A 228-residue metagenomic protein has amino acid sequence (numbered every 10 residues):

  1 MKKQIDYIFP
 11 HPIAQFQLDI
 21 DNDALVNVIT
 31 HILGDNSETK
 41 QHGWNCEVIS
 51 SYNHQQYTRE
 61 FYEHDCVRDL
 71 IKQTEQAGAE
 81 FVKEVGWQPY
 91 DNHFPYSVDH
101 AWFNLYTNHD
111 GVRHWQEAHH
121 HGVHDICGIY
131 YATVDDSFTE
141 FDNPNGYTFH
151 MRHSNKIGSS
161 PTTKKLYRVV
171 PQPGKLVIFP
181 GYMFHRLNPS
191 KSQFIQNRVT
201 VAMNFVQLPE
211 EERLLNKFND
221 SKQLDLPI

Functional and structural regions predicted by a protein language model:
M1-Y90: Non-heme Fe(II)/2-oxoglutarate
A14, D99-A101, I126-G128, V199-M203: Hydrophobic residues positioned within well-ordered beta-strands of beta-sheet architectures
Q17-D21, Y131-T133, N204-L208: Solvent-exposed residues in well-ordered beta-strands and their adjoining turns, especially edge/terminal strands
I29, T74, T139-F141, V201: Hydrophobic beta-strand residues in large extracellular and virion-surface proteins
T30-I32, D142-G146, L215-D225: Short intrinsically disordered coil segments
D65-D99, N108-D125, A132-S137: Active-site region of the double-stranded beta-helix
F103-I178, E211-L214: Catalytic core of non-heme Fe(II) oxygenases with the double-stranded beta-helix
G158-I228: Catalytic core of Fe(II)/2-oxoglutarate
